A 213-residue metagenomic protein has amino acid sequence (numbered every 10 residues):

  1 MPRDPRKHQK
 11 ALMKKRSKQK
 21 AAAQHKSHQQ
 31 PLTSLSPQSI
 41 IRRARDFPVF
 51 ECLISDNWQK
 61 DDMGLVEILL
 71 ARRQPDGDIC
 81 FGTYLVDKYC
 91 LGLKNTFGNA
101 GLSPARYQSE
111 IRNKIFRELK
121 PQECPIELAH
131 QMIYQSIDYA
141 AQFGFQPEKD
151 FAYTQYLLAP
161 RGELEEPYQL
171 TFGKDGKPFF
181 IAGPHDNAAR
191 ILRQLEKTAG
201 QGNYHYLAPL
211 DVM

Functional and structural regions predicted by a protein language model:
P2-M213: Non-catalytic terminal/accessory regions
